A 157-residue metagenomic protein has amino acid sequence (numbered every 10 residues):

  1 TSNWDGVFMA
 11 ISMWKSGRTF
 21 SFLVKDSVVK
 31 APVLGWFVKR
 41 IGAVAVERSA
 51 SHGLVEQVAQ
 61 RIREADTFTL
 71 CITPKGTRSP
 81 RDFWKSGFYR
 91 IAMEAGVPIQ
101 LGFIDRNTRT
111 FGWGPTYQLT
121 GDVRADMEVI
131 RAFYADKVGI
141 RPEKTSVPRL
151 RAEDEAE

Functional and structural regions predicted by a protein language model:
T1-D136, I140-R141, R149-E153: Soluble catalytic domains of membrane acyltransferases
K144: S-adenosyl-L-methionine
A156-E157: A composition-biased, non-transmembrane "mature-region" signal
